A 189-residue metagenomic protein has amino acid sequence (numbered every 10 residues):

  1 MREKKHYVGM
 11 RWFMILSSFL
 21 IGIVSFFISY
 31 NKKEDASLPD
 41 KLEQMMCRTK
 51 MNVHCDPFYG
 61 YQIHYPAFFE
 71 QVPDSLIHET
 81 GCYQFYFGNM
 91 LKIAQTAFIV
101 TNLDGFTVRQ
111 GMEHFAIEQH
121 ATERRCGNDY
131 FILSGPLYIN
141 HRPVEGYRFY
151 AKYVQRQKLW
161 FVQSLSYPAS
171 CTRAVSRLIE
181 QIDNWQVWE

Functional and structural regions predicted by a protein language model:
M1-V8: N-terminal Lys/Arg-rich, disordered targeting/topogenic segments
W12-S29: Hydrophobic membrane-insertion alpha-helices, especially the h-region of bacterial N-terminal signal peptides
P39-I77: N-terminal "mature-domain start" segment
V72-V175: Conserved polar/disulfide-associated segments of primarily extracytoplasmic proteins
I179-D183: Extracytoplasmic/secreted envelope proteins and their assembly/folding machinery, especially bacterial periplasmic
W188-E189: Short, solvent-exposed mixed-charge patches
